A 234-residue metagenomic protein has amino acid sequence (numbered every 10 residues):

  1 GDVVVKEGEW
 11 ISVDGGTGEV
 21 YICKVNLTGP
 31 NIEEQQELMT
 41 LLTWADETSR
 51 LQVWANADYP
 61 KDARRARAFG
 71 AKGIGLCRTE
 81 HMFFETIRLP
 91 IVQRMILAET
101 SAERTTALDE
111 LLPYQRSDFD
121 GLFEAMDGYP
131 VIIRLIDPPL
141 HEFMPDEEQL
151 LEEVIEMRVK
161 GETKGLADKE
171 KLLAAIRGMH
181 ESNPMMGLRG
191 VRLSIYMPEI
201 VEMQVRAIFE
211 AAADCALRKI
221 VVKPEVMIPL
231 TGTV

Functional and structural regions predicted by a protein language model:
G1-V3: Conformationally flexible catalytic loops at phosphate/diphosphate-handling active centers
T17, I32-V234: Conserved alpha/beta-domain cores
T17-V25: Short, Lys/Arg- and Gly-enriched loop/turn segments at beta-strand edges
